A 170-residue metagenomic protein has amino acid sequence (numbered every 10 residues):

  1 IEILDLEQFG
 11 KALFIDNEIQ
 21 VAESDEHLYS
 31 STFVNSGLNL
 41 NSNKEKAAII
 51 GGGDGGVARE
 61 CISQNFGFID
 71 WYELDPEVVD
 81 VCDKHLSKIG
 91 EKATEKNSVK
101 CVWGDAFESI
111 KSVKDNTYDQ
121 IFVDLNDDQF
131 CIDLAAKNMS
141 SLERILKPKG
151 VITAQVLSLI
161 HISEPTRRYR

Functional and structural regions predicted by a protein language model:
I1-Q8: N-terminal auxiliary segments of SAM/dcSAM-dependent transferases
E2, I19-Q20: Short, solvent-exposed loop/turn motifs
F9-G10, K44: A structure-centric signal for secondary-structure junctions around beta-strands
G10-D16: Short polybasic amphipathic segments
V21-L159: The AdoMet/dcAdoMet-binding core of the Class I SAM-like
I160-R170: Single conserved hydrophobic/aromatic residue that forms the stacking wall/gate of nucleotide- or nucleobase-binding
